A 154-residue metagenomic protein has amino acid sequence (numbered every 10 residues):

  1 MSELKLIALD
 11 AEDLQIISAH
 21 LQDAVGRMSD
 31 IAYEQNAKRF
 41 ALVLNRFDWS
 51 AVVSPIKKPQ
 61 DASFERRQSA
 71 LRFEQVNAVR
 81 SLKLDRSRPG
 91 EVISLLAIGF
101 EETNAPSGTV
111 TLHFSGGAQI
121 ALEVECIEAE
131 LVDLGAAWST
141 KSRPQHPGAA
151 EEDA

Functional and structural regions predicted by a protein language model:
M1-D23, A150-A154: Eukaryotic intrinsically disordered, low-complexity regulatory linkers and tails enriched in Ser/Thr/Pro
Q15-D23, A78-L112, I120-V132: Intrinsic, low-complexity N-terminal interaction/targeting segments
V25-R80: Short, well-structured hydrophobic secondary-structure segments
A37-R39, R66, I93, A105-S107 (+1 more regions): A general secondary-structure signal for short beta-strands and their flanking turns/coil in non-transmembrane regions
K38-L44, V110-F114, L122: Short, structured motif recognition centered on aromatic/hydrophobic residues
P55, A62-R66, I93-L95, G99-E102 (+2 more regions): Short, surface-exposed linear patches
S63, R72-V79, E102, P106-T111 (+2 more regions): Short C-terminal domain-edge/linker segments immediately following a structured domain
H113-A154: Mixed-charge, glycine-accented linear interaction segment located at domain edges/termini
